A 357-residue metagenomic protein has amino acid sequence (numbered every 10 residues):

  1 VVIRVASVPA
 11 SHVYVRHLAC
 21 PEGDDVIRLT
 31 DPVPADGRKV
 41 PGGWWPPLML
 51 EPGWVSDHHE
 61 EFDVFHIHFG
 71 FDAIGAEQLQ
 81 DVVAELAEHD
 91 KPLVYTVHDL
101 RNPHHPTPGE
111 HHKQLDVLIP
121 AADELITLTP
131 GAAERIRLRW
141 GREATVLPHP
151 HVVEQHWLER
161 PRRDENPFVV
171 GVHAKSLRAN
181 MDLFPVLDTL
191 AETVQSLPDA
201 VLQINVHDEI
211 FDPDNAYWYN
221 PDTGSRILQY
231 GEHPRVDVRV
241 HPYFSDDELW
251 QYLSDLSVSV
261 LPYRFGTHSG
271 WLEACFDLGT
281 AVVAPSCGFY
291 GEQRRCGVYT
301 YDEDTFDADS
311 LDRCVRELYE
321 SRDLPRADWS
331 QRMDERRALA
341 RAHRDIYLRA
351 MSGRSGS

Functional and structural regions predicted by a protein language model:
P34-A35, L147-W157, S176, D208-I210 (+1 more regions): Short beta-strand->alpha-helix junction loop in the catalytic core of nucleotide-activated group-transfer enzymes
D81-P92, P108-E124: Membrane-proximal helix-turn-helix segments that form the acceptor-binding/catalytic region of lipid-linked
P120-R137, G141-W157, E165, V169: Donor nucleotide-sugar binding/catalytic pocket of nucleotide-sugar-dependent glycosyltransferases
R163-R235: Conserved catalytic-core segment of nucleotide-activated headgroup transferases in glycan assembly
W250-T267, T280: Acidic donor-binding loop of glycosyltransferase active sites
A281-S286: Short hydrophobic beta-strand element within catalytic cores of glycosyltransferases and related nucleotide-activated
G291-E317: Change "using UDP/GDP/dTDP sugars" to "using nucleotide sugars
T305-D309, L318-G356: A charged, aromatic-enriched C-terminal amphipathic alpha-helix characteristic of glycosyltransferases across folds
